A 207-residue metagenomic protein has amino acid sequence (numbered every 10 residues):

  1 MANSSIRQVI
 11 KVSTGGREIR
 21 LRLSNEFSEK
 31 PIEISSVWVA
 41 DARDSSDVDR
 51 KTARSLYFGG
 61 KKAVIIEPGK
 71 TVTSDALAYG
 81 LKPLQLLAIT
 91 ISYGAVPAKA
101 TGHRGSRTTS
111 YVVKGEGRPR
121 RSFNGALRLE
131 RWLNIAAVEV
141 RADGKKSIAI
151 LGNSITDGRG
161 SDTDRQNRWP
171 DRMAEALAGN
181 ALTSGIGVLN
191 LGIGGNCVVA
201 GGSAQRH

Functional and structural regions predicted by a protein language model:
M1-L151, T156-D164, L182: N-terminal secretory targeting modules
N153, G160-W169, M173-H207: Catalytic cores of extracellular degradative/oxidative enzymes
